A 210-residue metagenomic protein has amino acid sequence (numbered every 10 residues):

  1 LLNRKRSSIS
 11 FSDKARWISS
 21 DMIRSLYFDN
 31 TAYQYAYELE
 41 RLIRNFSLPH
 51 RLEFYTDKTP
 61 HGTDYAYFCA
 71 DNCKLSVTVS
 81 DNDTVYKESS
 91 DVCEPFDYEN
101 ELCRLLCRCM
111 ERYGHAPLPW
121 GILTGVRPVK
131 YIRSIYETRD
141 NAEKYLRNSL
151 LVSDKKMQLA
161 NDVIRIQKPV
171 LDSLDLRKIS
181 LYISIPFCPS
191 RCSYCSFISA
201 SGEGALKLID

Functional and structural regions predicted by a protein language model:
I23-P60: Short Lys/Arg-enriched alpha/beta "domain-start" segment
P49-C103: Short, well-ordered secondary-structure micro-motifs within conserved domains or adaptor modules
F96-P117: Accessory, often N-terminal, substrate/partner-engagement and coupling regions that sit outside the core NTP/cofactor
M110-P117, E137-L181: N-terminal [4Fe-4S]-dependent radical SAM core
L176-L208: Canonical Radical SAM [4Fe-4S] cluster-binding loop centered on the CxxxCxxC motif and its immediate flanking residues
